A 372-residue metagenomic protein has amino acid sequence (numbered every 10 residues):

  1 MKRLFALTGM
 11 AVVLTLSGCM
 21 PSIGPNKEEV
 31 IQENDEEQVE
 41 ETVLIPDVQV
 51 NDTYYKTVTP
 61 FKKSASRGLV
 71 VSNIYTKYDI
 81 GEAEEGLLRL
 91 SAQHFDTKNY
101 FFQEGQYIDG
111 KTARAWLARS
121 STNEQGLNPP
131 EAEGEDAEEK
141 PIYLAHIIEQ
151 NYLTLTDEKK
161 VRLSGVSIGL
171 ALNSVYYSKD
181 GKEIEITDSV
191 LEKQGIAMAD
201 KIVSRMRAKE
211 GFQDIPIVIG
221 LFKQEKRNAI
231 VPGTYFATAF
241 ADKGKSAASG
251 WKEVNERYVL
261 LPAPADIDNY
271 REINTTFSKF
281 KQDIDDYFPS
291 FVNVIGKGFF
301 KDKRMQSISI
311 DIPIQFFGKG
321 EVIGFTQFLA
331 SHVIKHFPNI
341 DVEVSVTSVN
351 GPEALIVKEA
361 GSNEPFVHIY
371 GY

Functional and structural regions predicted by a protein language model:
K2-G9: Sec-dependent signal peptide recognition, specifically the positively charged N-region followed immediately by
T15-G18: C-terminal motif of bacterial Sec signal peptides marking the signal peptidase cleavage site
M20-I23: Bacterial signal peptide processing site
K27-Y55: Post-signal peptide N-terminal segment of mature Sec-exported envelope proteins
P141-A171, F288-I314: Short edge beta-strands and adjacent turn/loop segments
I186-G211, G320-D341: Short, non-transmembrane amphipathic alpha-helical segments
K223-Y270, P289-S290, F299-R304, S345-Y372: Polar/charged, Gly/Pro-rich intrinsically disordered segments
A263-P338: Intrinsically disordered, low-complexity segments enriched in Gly and acidic/Ser/Thr residues that form flexible
